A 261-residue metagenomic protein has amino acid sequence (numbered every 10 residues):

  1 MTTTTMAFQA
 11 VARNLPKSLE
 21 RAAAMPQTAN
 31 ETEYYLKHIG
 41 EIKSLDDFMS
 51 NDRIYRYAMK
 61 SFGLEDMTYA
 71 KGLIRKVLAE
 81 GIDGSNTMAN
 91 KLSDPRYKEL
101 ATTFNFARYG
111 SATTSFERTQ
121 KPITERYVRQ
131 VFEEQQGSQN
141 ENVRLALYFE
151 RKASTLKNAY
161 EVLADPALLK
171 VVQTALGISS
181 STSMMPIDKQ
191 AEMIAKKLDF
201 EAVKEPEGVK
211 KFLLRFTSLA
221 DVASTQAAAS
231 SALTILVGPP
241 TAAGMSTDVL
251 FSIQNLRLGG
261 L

Functional and structural regions predicted by a protein language model:
M1-L261: Type III/flagellar secretion export determinants
